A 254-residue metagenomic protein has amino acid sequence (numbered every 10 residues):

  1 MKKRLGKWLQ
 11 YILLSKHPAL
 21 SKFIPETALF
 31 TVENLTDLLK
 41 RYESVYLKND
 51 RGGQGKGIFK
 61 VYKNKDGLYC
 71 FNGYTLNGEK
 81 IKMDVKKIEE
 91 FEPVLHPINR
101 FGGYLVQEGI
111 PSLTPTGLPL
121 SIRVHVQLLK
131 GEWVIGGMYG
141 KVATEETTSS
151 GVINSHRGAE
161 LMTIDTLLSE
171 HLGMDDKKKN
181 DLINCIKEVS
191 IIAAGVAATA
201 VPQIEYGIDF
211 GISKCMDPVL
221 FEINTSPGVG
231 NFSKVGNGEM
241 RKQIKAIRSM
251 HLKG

Functional and structural regions predicted by a protein language model:
M1-I58: A conserved helix-loop-beta module that forms one wall/lid of the active-site cleft in ATP-utilizing catalytic domains
M1-W8, M174-N184, E188, G195 (+2 more regions): C-terminal active-site "lid" helix and adjoining low-complexity regulatory extension at the edge of ATP-using catalytic
I24-E26, V45-E90: Glycine-rich phosphate-binding loop of ATP-grasp-fold ATP-dependent ligases
L39, R51-G53, P115-P119, P202: A short catalytic or substrate-binding loop motif that flags glycine-/basic-rich loops and adjacent residues that bind
Y42-E43, Y74-G158: Phosphate-binding site of ATP-dependent enzymes
K56, L120-I122, I208: Change "...and in nucleic-acid phosphodiester-cleaving endonucleases..." to "...and in nucleic-acid processing enzymes
N64, H125-L129, G211-C215: Short beta-strand micro-motifs enriched in acidic
L95-I110, T144-G211: A long amphipathic alpha-helix within ATP-dependent nucleotide-binding catalytic cores
